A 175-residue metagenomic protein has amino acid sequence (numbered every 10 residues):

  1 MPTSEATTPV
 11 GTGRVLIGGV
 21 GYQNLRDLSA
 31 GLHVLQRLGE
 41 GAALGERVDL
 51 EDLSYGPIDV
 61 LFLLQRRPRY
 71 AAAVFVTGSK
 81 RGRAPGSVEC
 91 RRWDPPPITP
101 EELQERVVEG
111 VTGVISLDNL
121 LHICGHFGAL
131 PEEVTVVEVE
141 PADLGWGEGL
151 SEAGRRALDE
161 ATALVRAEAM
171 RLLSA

Functional and structural regions predicted by a protein language model:
P2-F127, V134-V139, E148-D159, E168-A175: N-terminal catalytic or cofactor-binding beta/alpha core of small enzyme domains
A142: Short "lid" loop at the C-terminus of a central beta-strand within the Rossmann-like core of SAM-dependent
G145: Glycine-rich phosphate/diphosphate-binding loops and the adjacent beta-loop-alpha structural elements that coordinate
V165: Hydrophobic "lid"/C-terminal helical patch of Rossmann-like NAD(P)-dependent dehydrogenase/epimerase domains
